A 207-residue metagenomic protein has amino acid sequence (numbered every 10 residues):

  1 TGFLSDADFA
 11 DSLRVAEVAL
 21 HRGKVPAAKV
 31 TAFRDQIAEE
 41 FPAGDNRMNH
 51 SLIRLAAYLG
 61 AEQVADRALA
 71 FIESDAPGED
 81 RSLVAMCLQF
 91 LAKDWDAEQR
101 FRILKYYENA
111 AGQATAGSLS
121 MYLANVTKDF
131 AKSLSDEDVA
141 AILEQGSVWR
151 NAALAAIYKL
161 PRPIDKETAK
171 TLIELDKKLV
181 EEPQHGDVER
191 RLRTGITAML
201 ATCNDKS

Functional and structural regions predicted by a protein language model:
T1-S207: Long, ordered, helix-rich scaffold segments
